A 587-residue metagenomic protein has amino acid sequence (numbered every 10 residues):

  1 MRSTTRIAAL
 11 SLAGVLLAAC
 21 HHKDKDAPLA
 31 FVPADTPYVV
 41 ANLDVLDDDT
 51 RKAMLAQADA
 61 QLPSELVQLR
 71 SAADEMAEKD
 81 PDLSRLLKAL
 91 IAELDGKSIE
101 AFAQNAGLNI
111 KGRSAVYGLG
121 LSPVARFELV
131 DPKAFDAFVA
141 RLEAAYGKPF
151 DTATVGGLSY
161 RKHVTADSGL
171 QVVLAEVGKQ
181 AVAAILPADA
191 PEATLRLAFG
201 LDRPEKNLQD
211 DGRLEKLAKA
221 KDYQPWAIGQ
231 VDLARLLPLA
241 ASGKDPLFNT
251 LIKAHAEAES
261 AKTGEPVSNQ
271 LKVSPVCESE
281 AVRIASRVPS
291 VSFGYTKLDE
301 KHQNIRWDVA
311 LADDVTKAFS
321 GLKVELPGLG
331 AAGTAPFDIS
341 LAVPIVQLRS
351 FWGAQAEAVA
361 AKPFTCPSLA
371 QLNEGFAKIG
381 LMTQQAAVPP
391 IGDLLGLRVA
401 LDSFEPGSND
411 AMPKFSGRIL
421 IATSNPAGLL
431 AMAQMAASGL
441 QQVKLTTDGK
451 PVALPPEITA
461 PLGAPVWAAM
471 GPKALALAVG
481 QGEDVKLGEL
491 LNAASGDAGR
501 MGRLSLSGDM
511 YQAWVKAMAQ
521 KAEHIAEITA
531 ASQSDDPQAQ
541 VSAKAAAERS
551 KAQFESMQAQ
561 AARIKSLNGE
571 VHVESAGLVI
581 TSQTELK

Functional and structural regions predicted by a protein language model:
M1-A9: Bacterial N-terminal signal peptides that target proteins for export
A8-L16: Bacterial N-terminal signal peptides
C20-K162, E215-V288, N304-G407: Structural boundary/hinge residues at secondary-structure and domain interfaces
V39-V40, K88-K221, V388-M501, S582-L586: Single conserved position on a long alpha-helix in the C-terminal lobe of the eukaryotic protein kinase
A73-M76, A103, V177-Q180, I185-L195 (+5 more regions): Extended, charge-rich low-complexity interaction segments
R113, V172-A181, P289-L298, N304-A312: Amphipathic N-proximal alpha-helical interface segments
D245, E483-D484, L491-K587: Long, C-terminal catalytic modules of enzymes
C277, Y295-K301, P344, V515 (+1 more regions): Extracytoplasmic/secretory-pathway proteins
